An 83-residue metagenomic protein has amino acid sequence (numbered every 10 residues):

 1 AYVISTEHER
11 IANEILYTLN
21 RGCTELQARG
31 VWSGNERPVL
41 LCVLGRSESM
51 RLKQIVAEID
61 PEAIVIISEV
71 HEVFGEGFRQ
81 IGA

Functional and structural regions predicted by a protein language model:
A1-A83: Positively charged, small/polar-rich N-terminal and surface patches that mediate targeting and assembly and bind
